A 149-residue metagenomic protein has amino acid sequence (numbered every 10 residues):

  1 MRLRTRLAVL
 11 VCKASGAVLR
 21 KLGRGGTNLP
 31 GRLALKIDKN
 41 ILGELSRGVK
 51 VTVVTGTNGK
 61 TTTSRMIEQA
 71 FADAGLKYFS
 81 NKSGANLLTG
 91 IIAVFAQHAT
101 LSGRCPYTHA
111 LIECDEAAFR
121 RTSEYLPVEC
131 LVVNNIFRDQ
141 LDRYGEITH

Functional and structural regions predicted by a protein language model:
L3-H149: Phosphate-binding loop of NTP-binding sites
